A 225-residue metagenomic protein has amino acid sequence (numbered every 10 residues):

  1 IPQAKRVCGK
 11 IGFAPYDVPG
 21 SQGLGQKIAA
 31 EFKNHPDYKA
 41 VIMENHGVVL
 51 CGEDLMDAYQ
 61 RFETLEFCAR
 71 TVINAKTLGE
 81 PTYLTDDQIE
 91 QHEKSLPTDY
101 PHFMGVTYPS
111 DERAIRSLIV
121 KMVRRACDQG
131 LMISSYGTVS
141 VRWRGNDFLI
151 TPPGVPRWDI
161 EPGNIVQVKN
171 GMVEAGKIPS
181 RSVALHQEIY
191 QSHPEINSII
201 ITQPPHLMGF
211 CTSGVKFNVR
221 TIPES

Functional and structural regions predicted by a protein language model:
I1-S225: Glycine-rich flexible loops
